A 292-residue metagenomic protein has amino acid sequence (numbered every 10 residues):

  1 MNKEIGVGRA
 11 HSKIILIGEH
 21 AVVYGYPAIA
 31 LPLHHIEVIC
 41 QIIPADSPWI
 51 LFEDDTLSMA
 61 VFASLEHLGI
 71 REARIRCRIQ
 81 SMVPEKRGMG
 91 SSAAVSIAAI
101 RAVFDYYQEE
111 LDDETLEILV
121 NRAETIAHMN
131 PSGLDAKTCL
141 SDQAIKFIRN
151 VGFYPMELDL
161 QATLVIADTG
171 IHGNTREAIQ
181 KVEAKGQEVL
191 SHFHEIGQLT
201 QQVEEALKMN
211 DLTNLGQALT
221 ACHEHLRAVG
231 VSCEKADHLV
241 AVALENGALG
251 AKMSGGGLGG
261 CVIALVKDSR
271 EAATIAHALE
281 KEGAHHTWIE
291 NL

Functional and structural regions predicted by a protein language model:
N2-I17, A21-V23, A30-H34, I39-H67 (+6 more regions): C-terminal nucleotide
A73-I75: Residue-level recognition of the N-termini of beta-strands and the immediately preceding loop/turn
C77-K86: N-terminal pre-triad scaffold of radical SAM enzymes
M89-E110: DPxDG-like acidic metal-binding loop motif
M89-V95, A251-L258: Short glycine/threonine-rich catalytic loop with a Thr-x-Gly-x-Asp
